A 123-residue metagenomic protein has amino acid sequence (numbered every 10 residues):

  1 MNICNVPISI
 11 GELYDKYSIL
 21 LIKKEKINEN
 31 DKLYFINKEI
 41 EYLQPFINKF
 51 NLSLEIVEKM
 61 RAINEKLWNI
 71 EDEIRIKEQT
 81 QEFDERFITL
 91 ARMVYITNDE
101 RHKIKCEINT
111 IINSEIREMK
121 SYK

Functional and structural regions predicted by a protein language model:
M1-K123: Extended, charge-rich alpha-helical interface modules
